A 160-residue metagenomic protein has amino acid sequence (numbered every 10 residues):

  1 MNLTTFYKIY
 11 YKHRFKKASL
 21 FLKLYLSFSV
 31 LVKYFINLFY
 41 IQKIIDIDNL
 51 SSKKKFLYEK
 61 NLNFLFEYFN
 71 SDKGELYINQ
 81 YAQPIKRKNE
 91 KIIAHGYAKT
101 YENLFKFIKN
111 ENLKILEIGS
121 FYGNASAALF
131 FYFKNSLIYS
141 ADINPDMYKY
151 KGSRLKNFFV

Functional and structural regions predicted by a protein language model:
N2-V160: A short alpha-helical cap/connector motif
